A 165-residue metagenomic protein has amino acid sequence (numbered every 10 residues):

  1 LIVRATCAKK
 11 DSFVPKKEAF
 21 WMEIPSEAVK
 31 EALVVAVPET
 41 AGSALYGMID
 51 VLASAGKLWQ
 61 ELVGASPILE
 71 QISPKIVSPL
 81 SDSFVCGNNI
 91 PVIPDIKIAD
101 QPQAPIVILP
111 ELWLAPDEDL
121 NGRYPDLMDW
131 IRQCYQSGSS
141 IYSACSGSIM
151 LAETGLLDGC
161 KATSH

Functional and structural regions predicted by a protein language model:
L1-I141, M150-E153: Extended, subdomain-level signal for the structured scaffold at the beginning of enzyme domains
D158-H165: A conserved active-site-flanking secondary-structure segment within enzyme catalytic domains
